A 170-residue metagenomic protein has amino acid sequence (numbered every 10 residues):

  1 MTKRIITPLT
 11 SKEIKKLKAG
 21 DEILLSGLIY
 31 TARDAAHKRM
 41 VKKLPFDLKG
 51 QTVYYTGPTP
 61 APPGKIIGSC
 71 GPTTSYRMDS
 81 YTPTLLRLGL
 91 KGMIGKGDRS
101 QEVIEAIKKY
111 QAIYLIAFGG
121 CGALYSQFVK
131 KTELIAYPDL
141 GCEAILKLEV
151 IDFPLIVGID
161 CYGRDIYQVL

Functional and structural regions predicted by a protein language model:
M1-L9: Short, structured beta-strand/loop micro-motifs enriched in basic residues and often containing a Trp
T31-A32, A36-F153: Feature captures the catalytic cores and cofactor-binding loops of soluble hydro-lyases/lyases that act on carboxylate
Y81-P83, I156-L170: Active-site/ligand-binding-proximal alpha/beta "capping" segment
